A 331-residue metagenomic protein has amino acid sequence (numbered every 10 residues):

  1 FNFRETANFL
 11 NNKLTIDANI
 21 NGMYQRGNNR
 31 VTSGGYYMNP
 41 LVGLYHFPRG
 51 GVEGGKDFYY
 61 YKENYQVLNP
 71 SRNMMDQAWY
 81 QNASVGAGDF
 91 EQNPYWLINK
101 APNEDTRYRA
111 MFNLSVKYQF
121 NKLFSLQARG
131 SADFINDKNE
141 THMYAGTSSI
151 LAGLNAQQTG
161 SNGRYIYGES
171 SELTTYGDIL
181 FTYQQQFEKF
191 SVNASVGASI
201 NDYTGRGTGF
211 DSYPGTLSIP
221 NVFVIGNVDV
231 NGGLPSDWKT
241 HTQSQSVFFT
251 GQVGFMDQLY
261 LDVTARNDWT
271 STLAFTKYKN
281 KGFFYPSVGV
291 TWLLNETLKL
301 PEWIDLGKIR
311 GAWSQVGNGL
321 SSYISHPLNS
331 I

Functional and structural regions predicted by a protein language model:
N2-F3, N121, R129: Transmembrane beta-barrel domains of bacterial outer-membrane proteins
N2-T6, Y278-T291: Short secondary-structure subsegments characteristic of cysteine-rich extracellular domains
F3, F112-L114, I179-F181, A194 (+3 more regions): Membrane-embedded beta-strands of outer-membrane beta-barrel proteins, especially the hydrophobic/small aromatic
T6-R109, Q127-Q245, T272-K279, L294-I331: Surface-exposed loop/interface segments of Gram-negative outer-membrane beta-barrel transport/assembly proteins
N113-Y118, A132-F134: Alpha-helical support elements that line or immediately flank enzyme active sites and cofactor-binding pockets
V116-K122, G251: Long hydrophobic segments that form regular secondary structure
Q245-F255: Structured alpha-helical segments in the cores of large, soluble enzyme domains
